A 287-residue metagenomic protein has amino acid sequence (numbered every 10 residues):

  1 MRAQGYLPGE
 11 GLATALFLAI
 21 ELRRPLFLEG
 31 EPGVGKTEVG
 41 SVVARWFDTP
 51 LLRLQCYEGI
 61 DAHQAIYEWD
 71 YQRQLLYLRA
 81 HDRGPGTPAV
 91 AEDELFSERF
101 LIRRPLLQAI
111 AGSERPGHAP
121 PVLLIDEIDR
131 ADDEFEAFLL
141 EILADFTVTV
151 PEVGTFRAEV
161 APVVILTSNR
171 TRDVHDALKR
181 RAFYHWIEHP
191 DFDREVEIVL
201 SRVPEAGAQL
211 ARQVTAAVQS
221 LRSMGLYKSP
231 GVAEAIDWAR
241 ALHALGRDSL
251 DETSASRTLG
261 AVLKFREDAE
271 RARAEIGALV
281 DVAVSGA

Functional and structural regions predicted by a protein language model:
M1-A287: C-terminal regulatory/interaction module of P-loop NTP-utilizing enzymes
